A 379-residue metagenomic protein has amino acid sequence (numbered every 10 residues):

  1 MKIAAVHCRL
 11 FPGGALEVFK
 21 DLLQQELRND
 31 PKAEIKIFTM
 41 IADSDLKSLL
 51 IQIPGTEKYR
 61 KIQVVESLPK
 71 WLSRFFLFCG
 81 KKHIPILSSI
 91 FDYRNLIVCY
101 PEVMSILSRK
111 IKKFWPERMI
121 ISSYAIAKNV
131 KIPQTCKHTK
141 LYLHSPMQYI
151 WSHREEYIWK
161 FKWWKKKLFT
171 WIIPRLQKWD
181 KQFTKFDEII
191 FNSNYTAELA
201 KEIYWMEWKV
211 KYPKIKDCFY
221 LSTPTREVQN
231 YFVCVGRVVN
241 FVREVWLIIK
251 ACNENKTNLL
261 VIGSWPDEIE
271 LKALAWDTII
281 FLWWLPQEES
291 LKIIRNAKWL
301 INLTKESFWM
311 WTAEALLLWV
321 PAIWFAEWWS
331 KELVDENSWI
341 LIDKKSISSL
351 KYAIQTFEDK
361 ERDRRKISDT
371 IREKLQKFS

Functional and structural regions predicted by a protein language model:
I53-R60, I269-E288, W299: Nucleotide-activated donor-binding/catalytic signature segment of Leloir-type glycosyltransferases, i.e., the conserved
S108-R109, M147, I158-I189: Membrane-proximal helix-turn-helix segments that form the acceptor-binding/catalytic region of lipid-linked
W151, E198-I203, E207-N230: Acidic anion/phosphate-binding donor-loop and adjacent secondary structure in glycosyltransferase catalytic cores
I190, L221, R226-R243, I249-K256 (+1 more regions): Conserved donor-binding/catalytic core segment of Leloir-type glycosyltransferases
K272, E314, E327-L341: Short acidic/histidine- and often glycine-rich active-site loop of Leloir-type glycosyltransferases that engages
R295-S307, V320: Acidic donor-binding loop of glycosyltransferase active sites
E336, I340-I347, Q355-E361: Conserved acidic donor-binding segment of nucleotide-sugar-dependent glycosyltransferases
K345, D359-S379: A charged, aromatic-enriched C-terminal amphipathic alpha-helix characteristic of glycosyltransferases across folds
